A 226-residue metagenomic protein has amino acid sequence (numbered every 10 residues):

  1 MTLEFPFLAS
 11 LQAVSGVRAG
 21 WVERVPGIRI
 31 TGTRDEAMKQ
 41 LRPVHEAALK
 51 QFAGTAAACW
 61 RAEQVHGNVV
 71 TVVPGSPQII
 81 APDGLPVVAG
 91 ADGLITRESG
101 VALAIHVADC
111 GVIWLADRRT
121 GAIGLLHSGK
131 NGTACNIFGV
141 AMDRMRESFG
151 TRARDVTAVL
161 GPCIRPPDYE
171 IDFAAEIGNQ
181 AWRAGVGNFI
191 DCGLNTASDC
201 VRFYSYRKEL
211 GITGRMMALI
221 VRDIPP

Functional and structural regions predicted by a protein language model:
M1-P226: Active-site microenvironment for binding and transforming phosphate-containing groups
